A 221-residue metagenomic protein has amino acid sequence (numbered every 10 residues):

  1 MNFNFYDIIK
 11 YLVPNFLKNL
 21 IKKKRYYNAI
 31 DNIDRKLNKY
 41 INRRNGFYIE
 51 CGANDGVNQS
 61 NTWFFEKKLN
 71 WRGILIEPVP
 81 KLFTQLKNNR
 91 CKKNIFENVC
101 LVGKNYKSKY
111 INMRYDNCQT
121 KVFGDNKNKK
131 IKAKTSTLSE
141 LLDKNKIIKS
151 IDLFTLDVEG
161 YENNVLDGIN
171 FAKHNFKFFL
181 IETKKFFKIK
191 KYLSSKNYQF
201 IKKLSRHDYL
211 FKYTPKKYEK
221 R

Functional and structural regions predicted by a protein language model:
M1-R221: Phosphate/nucleotide-binding beta-alpha loop and adjacent structural elements of enzyme active sites
